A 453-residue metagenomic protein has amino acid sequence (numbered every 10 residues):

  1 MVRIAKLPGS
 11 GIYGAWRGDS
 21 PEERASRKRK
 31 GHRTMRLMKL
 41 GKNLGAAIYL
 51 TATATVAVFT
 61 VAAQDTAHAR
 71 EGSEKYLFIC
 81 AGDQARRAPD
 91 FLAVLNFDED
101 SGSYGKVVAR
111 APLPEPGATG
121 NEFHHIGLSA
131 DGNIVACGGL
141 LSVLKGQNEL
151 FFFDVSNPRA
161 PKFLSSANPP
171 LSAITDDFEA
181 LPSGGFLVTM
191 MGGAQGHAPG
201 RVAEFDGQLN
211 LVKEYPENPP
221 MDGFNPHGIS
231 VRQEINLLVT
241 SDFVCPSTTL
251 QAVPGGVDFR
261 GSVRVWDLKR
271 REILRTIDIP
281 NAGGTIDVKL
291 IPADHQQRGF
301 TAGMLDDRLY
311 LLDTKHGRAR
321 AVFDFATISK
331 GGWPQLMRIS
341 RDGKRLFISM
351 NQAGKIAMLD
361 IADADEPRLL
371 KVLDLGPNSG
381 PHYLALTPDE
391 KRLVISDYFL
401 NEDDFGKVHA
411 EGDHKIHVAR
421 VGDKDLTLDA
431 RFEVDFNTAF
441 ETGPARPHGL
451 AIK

Functional and structural regions predicted by a protein language model:
H68, P114-A130, P170-P182, P220-E234 (+4 more regions): Beta-rich, blade/repeat-based domains predominating in secreted/periplasmic proteins but also intracellular
I79-R86, C137-Q147, T189-P199, T240-R260 (+1 more regions): Short, conserved, GDST-rich strand-edge loop motifs in beta-rich repeat architectures
L95-S103, F153-A160, Q208-N210, D267-R271 (+3 more regions): Short loop/turn segments immediately following beta-strands, especially the blade-tip and inter-blade linker loops
G105-E179: Blade-loop segments of beta-propeller domains
S129, G223-N225, I229-L359: Beta-propeller domains
V155-Q233: Asp-box/WD-like beta-propeller blade repeats and closely related beta-sheet repeat scaffolds
G331-A410: Loop/turn-rich, solvent-exposed surfaces of beta-rich toroidal or solenoidal domains
